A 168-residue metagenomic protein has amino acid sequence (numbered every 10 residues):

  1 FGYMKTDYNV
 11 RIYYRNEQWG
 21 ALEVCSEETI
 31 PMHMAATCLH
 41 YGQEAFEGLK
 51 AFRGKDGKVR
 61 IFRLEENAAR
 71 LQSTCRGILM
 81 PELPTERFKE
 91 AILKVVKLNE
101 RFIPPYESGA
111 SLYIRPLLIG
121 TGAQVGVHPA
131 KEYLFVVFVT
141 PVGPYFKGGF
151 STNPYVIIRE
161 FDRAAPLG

Functional and structural regions predicted by a protein language model:
F1-G168: Conserved alpha/beta cores of soluble small-molecule-handling proteins
